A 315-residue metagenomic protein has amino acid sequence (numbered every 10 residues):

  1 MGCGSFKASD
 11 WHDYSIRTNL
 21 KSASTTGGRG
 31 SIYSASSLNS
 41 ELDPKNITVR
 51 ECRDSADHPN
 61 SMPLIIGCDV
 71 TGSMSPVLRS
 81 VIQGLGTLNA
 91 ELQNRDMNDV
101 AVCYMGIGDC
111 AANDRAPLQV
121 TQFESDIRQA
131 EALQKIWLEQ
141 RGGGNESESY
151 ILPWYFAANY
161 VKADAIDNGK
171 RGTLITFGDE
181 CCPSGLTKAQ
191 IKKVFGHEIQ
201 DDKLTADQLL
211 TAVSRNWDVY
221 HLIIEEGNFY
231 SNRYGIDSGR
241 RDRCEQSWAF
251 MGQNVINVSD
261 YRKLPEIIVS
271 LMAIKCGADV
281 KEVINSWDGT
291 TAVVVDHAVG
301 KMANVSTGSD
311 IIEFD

Functional and structural regions predicted by a protein language model:
M1-D315: Acidic, low-complexity intrinsically disordered regions
